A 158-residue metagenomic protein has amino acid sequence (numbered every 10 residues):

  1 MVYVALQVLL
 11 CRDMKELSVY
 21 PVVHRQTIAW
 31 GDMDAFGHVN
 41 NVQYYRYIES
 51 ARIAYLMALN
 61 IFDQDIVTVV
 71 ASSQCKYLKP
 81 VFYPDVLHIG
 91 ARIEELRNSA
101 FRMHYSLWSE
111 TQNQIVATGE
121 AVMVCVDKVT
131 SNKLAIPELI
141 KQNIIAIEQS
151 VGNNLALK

Functional and structural regions predicted by a protein language model:
A5-S50, A54: Catalytic strand-loop segment that frames the active site of acyl-thioester-processing enzymes
V8-K15, L56-D63, E110-Q112: Intrinsically disordered, low-complexity boundary segments flanking structured domains
D13-H24, Y77, F82-Y83, E94-K158: HotDog/MaoC-like acyl-thioester-processing domains
M33-Y83: N-terminal first-folded block
